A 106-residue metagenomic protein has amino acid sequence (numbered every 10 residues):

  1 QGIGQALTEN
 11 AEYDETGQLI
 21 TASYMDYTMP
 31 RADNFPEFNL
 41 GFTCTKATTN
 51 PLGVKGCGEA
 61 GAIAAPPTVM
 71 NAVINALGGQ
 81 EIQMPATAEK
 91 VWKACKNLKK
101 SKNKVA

Functional and structural regions predicted by a protein language model:
Q1-A106: C-terminal catalytic domains of large/alpha subunits in multi-subunit enzymes
